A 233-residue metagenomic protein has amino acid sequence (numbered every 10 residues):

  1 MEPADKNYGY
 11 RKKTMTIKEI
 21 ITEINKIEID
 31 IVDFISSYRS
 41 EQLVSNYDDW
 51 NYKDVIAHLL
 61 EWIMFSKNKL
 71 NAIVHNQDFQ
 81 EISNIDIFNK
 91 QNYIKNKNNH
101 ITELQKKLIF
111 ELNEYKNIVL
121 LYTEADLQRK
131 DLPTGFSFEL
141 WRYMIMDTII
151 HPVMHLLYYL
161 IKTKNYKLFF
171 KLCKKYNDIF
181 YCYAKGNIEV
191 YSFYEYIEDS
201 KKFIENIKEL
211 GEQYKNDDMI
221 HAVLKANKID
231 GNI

Functional and structural regions predicted by a protein language model:
E2-Y8, E41-I87, R129-E189, Y194-I233: Short, contiguous alpha-helical
N7-R11, M15, E19-T22, N76-F79 (+1 more regions): Solvent-exposed interaction patches of small proteins and small membrane subunits
R11-D49: An N-terminal domain-cap segment
K12, N89-Q105, P133-Y143: Acidic/His metal-coordination segments adjacent to aromatic residues that form catalytic metal sites in metalloenzymes
K13, I20, I24, D48 (+4 more regions): Aromatic-acidic/polar surface patches that form glycan- and anion
I20-E23, I27-I31, W62, S66 (+5 more regions): Alpha-helical packing segments of well-folded alpha/beta enzyme cores
I31-Y38, I73, Y122-A125: A short secondary-structure junction motif
L104-L132, F136, L140: Internal, conserved structured core segments that host functional sites
